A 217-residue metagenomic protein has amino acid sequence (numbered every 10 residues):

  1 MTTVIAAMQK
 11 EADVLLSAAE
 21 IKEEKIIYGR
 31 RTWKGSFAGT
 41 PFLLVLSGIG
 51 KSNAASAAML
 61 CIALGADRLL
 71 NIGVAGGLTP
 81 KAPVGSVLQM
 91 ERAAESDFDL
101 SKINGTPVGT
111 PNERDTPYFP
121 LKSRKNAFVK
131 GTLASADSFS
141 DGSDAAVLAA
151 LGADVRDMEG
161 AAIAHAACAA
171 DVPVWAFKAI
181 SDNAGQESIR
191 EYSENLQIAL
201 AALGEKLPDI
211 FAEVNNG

Functional and structural regions predicted by a protein language model:
M1-T3: Extreme N-terminal starter segment of soluble prokaryotic enzymes
I5-A7, V45: Short hydrophobic segments within beta-strands
M8-Q9, G160: Helix N-cap/beta->alpha junction signal
E11-L15, N53: Short N-terminal binding/cap micro-motifs at the start of the first secondary-structure element
L16-A19, A82: Short, flexible helix/strand-to-coil boundary loops that buttress conserved ligand/catalytic motifs in alpha/beta
K22: Nucleotide and nucleotide-moiety/phosphate-recognizing core
I26-G217: Glycine-rich phosphate- or other oxyanion-binding loops that anchor nucleotides, phosphorylated ligands
